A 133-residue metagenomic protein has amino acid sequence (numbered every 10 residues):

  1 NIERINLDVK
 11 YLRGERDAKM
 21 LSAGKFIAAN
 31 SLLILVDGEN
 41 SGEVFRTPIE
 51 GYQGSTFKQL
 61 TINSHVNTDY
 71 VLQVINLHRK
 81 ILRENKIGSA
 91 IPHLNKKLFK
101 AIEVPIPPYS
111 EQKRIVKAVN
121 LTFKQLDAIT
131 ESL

Functional and structural regions predicted by a protein language model:
N1-L7: Short beta-strand/loop turn elements enriched in aromatics
V9, Q59, A101-E103: Extracellular/lumenal ectodomain signal focusing on beta-strand-rich modules and carbohydrate-recognition contexts
V9-Y11, V36-D37, I106-P108, V119: Active-site proximal loops enriched in glycine and acidic residues that flank catalytic Cys/His/Asp and coordinate
L12-D17, S22-N76: A short beta-sheet element
V44-T47, I87-H93: Short beta-strand/turn micro-motifs at beta-sheet edges
Y52-S55, S89, K97-F99: Short edge beta-strand segments in beta-sheet-rich domains
I81, P92, K97-L133: Amphipathic alpha-helical coiled-coil/heptad-repeat segments
